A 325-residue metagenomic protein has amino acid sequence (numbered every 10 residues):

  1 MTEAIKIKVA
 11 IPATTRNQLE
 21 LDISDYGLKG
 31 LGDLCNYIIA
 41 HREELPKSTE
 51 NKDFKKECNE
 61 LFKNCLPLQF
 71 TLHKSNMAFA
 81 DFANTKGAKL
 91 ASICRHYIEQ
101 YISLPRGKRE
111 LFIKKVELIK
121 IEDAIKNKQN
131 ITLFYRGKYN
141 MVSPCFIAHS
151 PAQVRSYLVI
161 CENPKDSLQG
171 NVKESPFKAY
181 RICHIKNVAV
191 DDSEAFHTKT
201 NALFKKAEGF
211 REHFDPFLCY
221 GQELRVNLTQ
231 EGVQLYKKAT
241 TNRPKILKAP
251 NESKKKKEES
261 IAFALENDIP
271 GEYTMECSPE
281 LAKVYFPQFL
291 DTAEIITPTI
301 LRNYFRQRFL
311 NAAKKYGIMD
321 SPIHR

Functional and structural regions predicted by a protein language model:
M1-T14, I23, K47-S75: Short Lys/Arg-rich basic patches
K6-Q18, F70-L72, K114-N127: DNA replication sliding-clamp ring fold and its partner-interaction surfaces
I7, L21-G27, A40, K114: Active-site-proximal cofactor/substrate-binding loop regions of enzyme domains
K8-A10, Q69-T71, F134, M141 (+2 more regions): Generic structural detector for well-ordered beta-strands
P12-L31, H73-S92, H96: Surface-exposed, Lys/Arg-rich phosphate-binding patches that contact polyanionic backbones
L28-K52, K86-L111, V190: Short, basic amphipathic alpha-helical segments that act as recognition/interaction helices in nucleic-acid-binding
S103-R225: Core beta-strand-centered patch of the WYL/Sm-like small regulatory domain
H213-R325: Polybasic (Lys/Arg-rich)
